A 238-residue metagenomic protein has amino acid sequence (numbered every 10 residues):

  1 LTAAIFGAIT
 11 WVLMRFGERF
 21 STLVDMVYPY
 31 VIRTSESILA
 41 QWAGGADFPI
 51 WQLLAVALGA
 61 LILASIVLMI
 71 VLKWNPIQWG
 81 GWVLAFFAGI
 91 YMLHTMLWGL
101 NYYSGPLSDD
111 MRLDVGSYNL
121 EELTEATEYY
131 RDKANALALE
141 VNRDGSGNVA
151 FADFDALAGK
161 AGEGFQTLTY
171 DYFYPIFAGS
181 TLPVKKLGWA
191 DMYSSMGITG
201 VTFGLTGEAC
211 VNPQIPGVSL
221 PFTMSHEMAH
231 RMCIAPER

Functional and structural regions predicted by a protein language model:
L1-G7, G80-V83: Alpha-helical transmembrane segments and their helix-start/interface "positive-inside/aromatic belt" motifs in integral
G7-M69: Membrane-embedded alpha-helical segments of integral membrane proteins
D47, L220-A235: Active-site recognition of the HExxH zinc-binding catalytic motif
A60-V67, K73-D109: Transmembrane alpha-helices and immediately adjacent membrane-cytoplasm interface residues in multi-pass integral
L100-T167: Membrane-interface segments at or immediately adjacent to transmembrane helices that form the boundary between
R143-E208, G217: Auxiliary, metal-adjacent structural segments of Zn-dependent hydrolase domains
R238: Short helix/loop segments within enzyme catalytic domains that coordinate or immediately flank catalytic cofactors
